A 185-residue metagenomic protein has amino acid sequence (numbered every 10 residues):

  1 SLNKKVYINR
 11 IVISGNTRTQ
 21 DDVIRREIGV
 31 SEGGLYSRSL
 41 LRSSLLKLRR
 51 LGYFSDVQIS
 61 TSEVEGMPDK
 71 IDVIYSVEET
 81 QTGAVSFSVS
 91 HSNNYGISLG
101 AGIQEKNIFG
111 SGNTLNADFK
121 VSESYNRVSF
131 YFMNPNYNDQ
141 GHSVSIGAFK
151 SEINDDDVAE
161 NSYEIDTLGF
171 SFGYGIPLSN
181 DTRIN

Functional and structural regions predicted by a protein language model:
S1-V6: Extended, domain-scale alpha-helical bundle/helix-rich regions
Y7-N9, I71: A generic structural signal for well-ordered coil/turn residues at beta-strand boundaries that shape enzyme active-site
I11-G15, F87: A short, amphipathic beta-strand motif
V12, R25, R42-L45: Generic structural signal for individual residues within well-ordered alpha-helical segments across diverse proteins
I13, I24, S76-E79: Periplasmic plug
R18-E32: N-terminal periplasmic "start-of-domain" segments of outer-membrane beta-barrel proteins
G34-N185: Gram-negative/organellar outer-membrane beta-barrel architecture
